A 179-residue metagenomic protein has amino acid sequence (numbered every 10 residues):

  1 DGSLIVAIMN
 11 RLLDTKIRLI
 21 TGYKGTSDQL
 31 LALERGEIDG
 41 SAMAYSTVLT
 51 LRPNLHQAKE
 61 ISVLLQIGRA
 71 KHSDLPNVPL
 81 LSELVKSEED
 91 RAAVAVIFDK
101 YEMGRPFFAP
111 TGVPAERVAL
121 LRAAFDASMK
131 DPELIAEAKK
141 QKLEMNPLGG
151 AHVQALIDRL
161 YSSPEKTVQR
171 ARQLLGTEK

Functional and structural regions predicted by a protein language model:
D1-E83: Ligand-binding pocket segment of bilobal, Venus flytrap-like solute-binding proteins
S3-L4, E102, P132: A generic alpha-helix surface/boundary motif
D14-T15, I38, P106-F108, L143: A broad detector of the eukaryotic-type serine/threonine protein kinase catalytic domain
R18, A70, P110, K142-M145: Generic anion/oxyanion-binding catalytic loop in active/binding sites
I20-K24, Y45-L49, G68-K71, D90-V94 (+4 more regions): Short, surface-exposed, polar/charged, turn-prone segments marking secondary-structure boundaries
S41, F98-M103, R159-T167: Charged, low-complexity, helix-prone segments enriched in Lys/Glu/Asp/Gln
L51-M129, E178-K179: C-terminal lobe and pocket-closing loops of periplasmic/extracytoplasmic Venus-flytrap solute-binding proteins
E60, L84-K86, V113-K179: An extracytoplasmic/periplasmic, membrane-proximal ligand-sensing/linker region
